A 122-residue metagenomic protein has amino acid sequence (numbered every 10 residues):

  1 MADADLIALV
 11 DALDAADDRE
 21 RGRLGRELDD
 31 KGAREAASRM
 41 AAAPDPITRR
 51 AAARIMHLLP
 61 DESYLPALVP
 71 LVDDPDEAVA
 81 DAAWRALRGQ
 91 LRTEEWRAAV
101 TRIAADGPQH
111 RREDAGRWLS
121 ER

Functional and structural regions predicted by a protein language model:
A2-D11, D30-A42, D61-D73, T93-A104: Amphipathic alpha-helical scaffolding segments comprising HEAT/armadillo-like alpha-solenoid repeats
V10, R21-G25, S38, A52-R54 (+4 more regions): Hydrophobic core positions within HEAT/HEAT-like alpha-solenoid repeats
D17, P44-D45, P75-D76, G107-P108: Short inter-helical turns and helix N-cap capping residues of alpha-solenoid HEAT/ARM repeat scaffolds
D18-R21, R49, A80, R112: Residue-level detector of extended alpha-helical repeat arrays and alpha-solenoid scaffolds
E27-K31, L58-L59, G89-Q90, E121-R122: Residue-level signature of the C-terminal ends
D45-S63: Short hydrophobic interaction/assembly module
D76-A78, R85-R88: Amphipathic protein-protein interaction modules
T101-R122: Eukaryotic acidic, Ser/Thr-rich intrinsically disordered low-complexity regions
